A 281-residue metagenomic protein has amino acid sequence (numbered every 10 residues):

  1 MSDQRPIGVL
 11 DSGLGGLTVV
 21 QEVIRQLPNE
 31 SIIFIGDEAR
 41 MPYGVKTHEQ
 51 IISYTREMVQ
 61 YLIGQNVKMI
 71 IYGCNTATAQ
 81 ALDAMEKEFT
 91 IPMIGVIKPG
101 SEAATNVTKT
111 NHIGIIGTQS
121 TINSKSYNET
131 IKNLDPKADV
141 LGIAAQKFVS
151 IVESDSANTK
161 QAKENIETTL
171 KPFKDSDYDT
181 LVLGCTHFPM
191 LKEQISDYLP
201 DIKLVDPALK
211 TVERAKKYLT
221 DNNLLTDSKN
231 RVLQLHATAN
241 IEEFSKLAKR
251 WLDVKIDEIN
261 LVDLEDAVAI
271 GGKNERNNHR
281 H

Functional and structural regions predicted by a protein language model:
M1-H281: Non-catalytic structural scaffold of enzyme domains
